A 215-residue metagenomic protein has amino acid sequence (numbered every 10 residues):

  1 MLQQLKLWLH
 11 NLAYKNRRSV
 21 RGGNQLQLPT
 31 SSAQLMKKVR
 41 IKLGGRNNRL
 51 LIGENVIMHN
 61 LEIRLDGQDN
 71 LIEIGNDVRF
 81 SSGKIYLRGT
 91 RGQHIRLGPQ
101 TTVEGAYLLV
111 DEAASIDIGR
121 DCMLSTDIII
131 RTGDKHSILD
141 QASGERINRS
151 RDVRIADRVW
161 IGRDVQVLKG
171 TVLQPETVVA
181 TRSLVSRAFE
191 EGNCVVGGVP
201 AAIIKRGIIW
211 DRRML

Functional and structural regions predicted by a protein language model:
M1-N55, Q68, D121, D127 (+7 more regions): Terminal amphipathic alpha-helical/low-complexity segments used for targeting or macromolecular assembly
L50-T171, V199-P200, G207-I208: Flexible, glycine/small-residue-enriched loop-and-beta-strand segment within the central core of proteins
R163, T181-R182: Conserved beta-strand->loop/alpha-helix structural units within folded catalytic cores of enzymes with alpha/beta
E190-E191: Catalytic beta-strand/loop signature of glycosyltransferases that borders the donor
